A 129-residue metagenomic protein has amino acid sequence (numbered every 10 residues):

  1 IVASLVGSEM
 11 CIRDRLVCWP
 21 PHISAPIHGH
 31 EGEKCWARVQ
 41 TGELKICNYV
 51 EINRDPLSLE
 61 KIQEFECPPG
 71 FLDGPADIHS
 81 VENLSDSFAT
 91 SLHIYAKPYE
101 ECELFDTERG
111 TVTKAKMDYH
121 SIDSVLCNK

Functional and structural regions predicted by a protein language model:
I1-G7, C11-I12: Single conserved hydrophobic/aromatic residue that forms the stacking wall/gate of nucleotide- or nucleobase-binding
R15-H30, G74-A76: Conserved short histidine dyad/triad with adjacent acidic residue
P21, G32-E51: Glycine- and acidic-residue-biased ligand/ion/polar-headgroup-sensing regions
S24-P26, K45, P69-G70, A76-V81 (+1 more regions): Histidine-centered metal-chelating micro-motifs
G29-E31, L84-S85: Short glycine/proline-enriched turns and hinge-like loops at secondary-structure junctions
W36, E51-H79, K116-H120: Short acidic-glycine-tyrosine-enriched beta hairpin
G74-I94, P98: Ligand-binding loop in jelly-roll beta-barrel domains
G110-K129: Long hydrophobic alpha-helical segments typical of transmembrane helices together with their membrane-interfacial
